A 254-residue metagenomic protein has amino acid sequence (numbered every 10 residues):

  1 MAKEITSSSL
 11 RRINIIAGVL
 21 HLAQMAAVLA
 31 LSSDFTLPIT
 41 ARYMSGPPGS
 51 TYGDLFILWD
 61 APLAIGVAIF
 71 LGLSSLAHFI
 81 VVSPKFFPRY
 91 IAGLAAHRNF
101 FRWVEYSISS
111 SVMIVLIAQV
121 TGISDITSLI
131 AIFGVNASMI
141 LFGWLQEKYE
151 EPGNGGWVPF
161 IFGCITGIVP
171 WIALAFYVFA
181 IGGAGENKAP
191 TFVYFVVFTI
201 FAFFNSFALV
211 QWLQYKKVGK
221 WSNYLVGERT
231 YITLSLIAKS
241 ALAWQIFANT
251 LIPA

Functional and structural regions predicted by a protein language model:
A2-V19, A23-N99, S110-A254: Polytopic alpha-helical membrane-helix bundles and their juxtamembrane interface segments in multi-pass membrane
